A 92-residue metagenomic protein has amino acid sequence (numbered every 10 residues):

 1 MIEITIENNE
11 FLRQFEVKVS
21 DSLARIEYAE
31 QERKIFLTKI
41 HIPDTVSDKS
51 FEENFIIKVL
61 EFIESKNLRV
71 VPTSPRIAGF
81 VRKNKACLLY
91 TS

Functional and structural regions predicted by a protein language model:
M1-S47, F62-P72, A78: Non-catalytic substrate-recognition and accessory regions of acyl/acetyltransferase enzymes
D48-L60: Conserved acetyl-CoA-binding loop-helix of GNAT-fold acetyltransferases
N84-A86: Accessory alpha-helical DNA-binding modules that contact the DNA backbone or grooves
Y90-S92: Conserved small/polar residues in nucleotide/adenosyl-binding loops
